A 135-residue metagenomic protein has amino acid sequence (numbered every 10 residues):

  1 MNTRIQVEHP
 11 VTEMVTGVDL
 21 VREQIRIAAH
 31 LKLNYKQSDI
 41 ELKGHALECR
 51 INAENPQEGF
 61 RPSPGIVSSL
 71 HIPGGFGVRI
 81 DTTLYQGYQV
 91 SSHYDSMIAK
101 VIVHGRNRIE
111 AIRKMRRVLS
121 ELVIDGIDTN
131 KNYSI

Functional and structural regions predicted by a protein language model:
M1-I135: ATP-dependent carboxylate activation and anion-phosphoryl transfer catalytic cores that bind Mg-ATP to form
